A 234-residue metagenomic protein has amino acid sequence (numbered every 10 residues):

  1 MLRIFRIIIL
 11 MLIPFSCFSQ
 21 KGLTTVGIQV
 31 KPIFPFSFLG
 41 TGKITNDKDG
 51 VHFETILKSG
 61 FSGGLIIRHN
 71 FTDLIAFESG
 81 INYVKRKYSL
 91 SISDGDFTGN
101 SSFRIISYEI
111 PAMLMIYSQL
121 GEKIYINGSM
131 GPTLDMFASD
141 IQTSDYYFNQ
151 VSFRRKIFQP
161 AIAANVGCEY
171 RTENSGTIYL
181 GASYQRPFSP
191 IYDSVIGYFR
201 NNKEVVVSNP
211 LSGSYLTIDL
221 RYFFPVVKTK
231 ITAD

Functional and structural regions predicted by a protein language model:
L2-L10: Sec-dependent signal peptide recognition, specifically the positively charged N-region followed immediately by
Q20-I66, R221-D234: Short glycine/proline- and aromatic-enriched beta-strand/turn motifs that initiate or cap beta-hairpins
V30-F34, R68-T143, T172-N174, L216-F224: Gram-negative (and chloroplast) outer-membrane scaffold detector with strong preference for beta-barrel transmembrane
F36-K58, K85-S107, D135-Q159, P190-F199 (+1 more regions): Extracellular/periplasm-exposed beta-strand and loop segments of Gram-negative cell-envelope proteins, dominated by
F61-R68, P111, A163-A164: Short, hydrophobic/amphipathic alpha-helical packing segments that form internal helix faces or helix-helix interfaces
I157-Q159, A164-D234: Predominantly the C-terminal beta-signal and adjacent terminal strand-loop region of outer-membrane beta-barrel
